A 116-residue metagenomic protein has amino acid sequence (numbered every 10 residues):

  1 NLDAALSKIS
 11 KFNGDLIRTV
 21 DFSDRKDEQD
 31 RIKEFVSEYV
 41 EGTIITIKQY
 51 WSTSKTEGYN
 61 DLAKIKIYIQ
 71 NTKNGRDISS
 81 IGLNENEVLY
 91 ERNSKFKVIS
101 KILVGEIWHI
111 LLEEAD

Functional and structural regions predicted by a protein language model:
N1-D116: Mono-ADP-ribosyltransferase
